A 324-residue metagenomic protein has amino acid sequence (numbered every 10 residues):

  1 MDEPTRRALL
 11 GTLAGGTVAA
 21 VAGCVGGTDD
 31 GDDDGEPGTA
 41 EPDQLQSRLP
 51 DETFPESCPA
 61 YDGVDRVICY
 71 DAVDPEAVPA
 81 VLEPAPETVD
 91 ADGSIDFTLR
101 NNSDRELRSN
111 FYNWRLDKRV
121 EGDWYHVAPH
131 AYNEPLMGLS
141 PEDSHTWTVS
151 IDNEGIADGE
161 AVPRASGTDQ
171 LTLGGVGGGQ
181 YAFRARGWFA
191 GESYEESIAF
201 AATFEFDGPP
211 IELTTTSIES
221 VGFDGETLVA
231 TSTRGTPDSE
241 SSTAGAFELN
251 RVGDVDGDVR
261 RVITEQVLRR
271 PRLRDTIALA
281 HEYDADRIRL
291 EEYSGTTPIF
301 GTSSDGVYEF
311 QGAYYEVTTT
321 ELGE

Functional and structural regions predicted by a protein language model:
M1-E324: Terminal disorder- and signal-encoded targeting elements
